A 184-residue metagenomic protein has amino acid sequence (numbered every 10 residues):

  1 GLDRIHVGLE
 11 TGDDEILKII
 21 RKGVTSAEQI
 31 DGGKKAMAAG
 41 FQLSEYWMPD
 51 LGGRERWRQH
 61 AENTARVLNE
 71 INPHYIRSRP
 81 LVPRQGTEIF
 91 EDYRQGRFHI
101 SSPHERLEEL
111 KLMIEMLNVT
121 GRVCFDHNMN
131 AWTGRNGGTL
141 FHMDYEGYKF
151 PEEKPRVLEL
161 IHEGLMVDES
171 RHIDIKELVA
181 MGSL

Functional and structural regions predicted by a protein language model:
G1-F41, P49-I71, D92-H104: Conserved non-cysteine loop/helix-boundary elements of the Radical SAM core domain that shape
V7-T11, E45-P49, S78-P80, F125-H127: A cross-domain feature marking catalytic cores of carbohydrate-active enzymes and several ubiquitous metabolic/repair
N69-L184: Auxiliary Fe-S-binding modules of radical SAM enzymes
